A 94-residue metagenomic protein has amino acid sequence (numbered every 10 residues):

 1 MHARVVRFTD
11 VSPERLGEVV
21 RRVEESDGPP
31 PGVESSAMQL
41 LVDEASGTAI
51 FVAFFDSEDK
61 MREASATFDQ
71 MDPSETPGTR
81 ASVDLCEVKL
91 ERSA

Functional and structural regions predicted by a protein language model:
M1-I50, D56-A94: Short S/T/G/P-rich N-terminal loop/turn motif that feeds into the first structured element of a domain
